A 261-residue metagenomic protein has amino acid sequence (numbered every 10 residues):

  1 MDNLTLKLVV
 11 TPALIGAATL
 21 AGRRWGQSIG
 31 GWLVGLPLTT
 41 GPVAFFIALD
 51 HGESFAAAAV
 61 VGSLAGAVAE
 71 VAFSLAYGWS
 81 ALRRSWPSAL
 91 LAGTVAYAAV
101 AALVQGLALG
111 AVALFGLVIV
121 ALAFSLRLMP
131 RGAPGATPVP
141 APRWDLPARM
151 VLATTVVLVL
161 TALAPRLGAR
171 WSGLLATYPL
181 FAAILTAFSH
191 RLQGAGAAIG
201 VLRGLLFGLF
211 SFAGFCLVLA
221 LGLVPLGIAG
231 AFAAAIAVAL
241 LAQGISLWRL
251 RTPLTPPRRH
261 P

Functional and structural regions predicted by a protein language model:
M1-T11, L33-P37, H51-A69, A111-A121 (+2 more regions): Structural signature of hydrophobic alpha-helical transmembrane segments
I15-Q27, V71-S85, L126-P138, T186-G196 (+1 more regions): C-terminal ends of transmembrane helices
G26, G132-W171: Selected transmembrane alpha-helices and immediately adjacent juxtamembrane segments of polytopic inner-membrane
I29-P37, R84-V95, V112-I119, P138-L152 (+1 more regions): Cytoplasmic-side transmembrane-helix entry/capping segments in multi-pass membrane proteins
T40-P42, E70-V71, A99-V100, V118-M129 (+2 more regions): Alpha-helical transmembrane segments and their membrane-interface exit regions
I47-A48, A102-V112, T155-R166, F212-I228: Hydrophobic alpha-helical transmembrane segments in multi-pass integral membrane proteins
E53-A65, A72-F115: Membrane-interface helix-loop-helix junctions at boundaries between adjacent transmembrane segments
T155-Q193, I199: Transmembrane helical segments that form the transport core of multi-pass membrane transport proteins
